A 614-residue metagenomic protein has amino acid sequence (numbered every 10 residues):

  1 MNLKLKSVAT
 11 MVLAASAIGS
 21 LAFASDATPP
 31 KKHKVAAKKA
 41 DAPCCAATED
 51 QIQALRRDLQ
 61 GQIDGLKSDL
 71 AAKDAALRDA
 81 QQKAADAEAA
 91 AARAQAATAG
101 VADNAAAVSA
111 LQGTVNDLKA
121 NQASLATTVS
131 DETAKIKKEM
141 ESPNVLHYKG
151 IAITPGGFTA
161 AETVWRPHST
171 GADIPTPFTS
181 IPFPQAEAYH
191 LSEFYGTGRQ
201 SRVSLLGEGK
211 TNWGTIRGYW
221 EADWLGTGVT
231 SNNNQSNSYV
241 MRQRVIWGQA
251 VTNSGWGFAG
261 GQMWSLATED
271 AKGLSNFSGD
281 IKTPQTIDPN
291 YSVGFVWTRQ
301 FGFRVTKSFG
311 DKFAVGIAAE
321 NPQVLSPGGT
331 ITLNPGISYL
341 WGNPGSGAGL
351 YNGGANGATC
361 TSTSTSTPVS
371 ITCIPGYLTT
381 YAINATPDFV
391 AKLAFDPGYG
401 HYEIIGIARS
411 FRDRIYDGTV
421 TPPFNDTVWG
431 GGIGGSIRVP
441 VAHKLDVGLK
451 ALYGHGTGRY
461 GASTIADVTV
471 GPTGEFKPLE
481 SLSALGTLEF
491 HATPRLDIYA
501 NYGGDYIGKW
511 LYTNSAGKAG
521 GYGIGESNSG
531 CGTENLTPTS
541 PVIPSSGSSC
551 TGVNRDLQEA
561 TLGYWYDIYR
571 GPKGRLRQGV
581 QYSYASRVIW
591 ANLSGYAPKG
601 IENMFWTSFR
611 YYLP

Functional and structural regions predicted by a protein language model:
N2-F23: Gram-negative bacterial Sec-dependent N-terminal signal peptides
A24-A172: N-terminal periplasmic/intermembrane-space "pro-region" immediately following the signal or transit peptide
E141-I337, I383-H401, R438-Y453, T457-R459: Outer membrane beta-barrel
S169-D173, V229-Y239, A271-S278, P327-T379 (+5 more regions): Outer-membrane beta-barrel translocator domains and adjoining extracellular loop/strand segments of Gram-negative
S192-G198, S238-V240, V293-W297, Y381-T386 (+4 more regions): Short sequence motifs at beta-strands and strand-loop junctions characteristic of Gram-negative outer-membrane
Q200-S204, V245-W247, G302-R304, T379 (+6 more regions): Membrane-embedded beta-strand positions in outer-membrane beta-barrel channels/transporters
A394-A560: Detector for outer-membrane/organellar transmembrane beta-barrel domains, recognizing the amphipathic beta-strand
G600-P614: Outer-membrane beta-barrel "beta-signal"
